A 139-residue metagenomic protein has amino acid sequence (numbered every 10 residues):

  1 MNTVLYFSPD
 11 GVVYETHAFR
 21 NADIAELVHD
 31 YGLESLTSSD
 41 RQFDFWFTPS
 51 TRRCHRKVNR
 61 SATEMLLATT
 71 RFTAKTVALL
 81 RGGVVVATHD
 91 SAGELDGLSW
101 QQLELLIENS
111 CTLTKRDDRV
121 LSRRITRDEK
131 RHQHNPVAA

Functional and structural regions predicted by a protein language model:
M1-A139: Short beta-rich binding modules
